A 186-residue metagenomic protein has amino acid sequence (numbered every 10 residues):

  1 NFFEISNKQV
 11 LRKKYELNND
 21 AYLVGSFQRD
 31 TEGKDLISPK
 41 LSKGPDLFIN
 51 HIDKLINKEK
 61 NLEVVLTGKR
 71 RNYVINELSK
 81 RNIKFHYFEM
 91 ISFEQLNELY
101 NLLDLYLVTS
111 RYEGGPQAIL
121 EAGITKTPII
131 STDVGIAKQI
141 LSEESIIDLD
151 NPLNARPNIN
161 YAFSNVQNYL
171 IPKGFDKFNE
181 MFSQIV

Functional and structural regions predicted by a protein language model:
F3-L17: A short helix/loop element that forms part of the nucleotide-sugar donor recognition site in Leloir-type
L17-K43, I49-I52: Conserved donor-binding/catalytic core segment of Leloir-type glycosyltransferases
G68, Y73-E94: Nucleotide-activated donor-binding/catalytic signature segment of Leloir-type glycosyltransferases, i.e., the conserved
E98-L103: Short alpha-helical donor nucleotide-sugar binding micro-motif in glycosyltransferases
R111: Aromatic "clamp/platform" in nucleotide-sugar-dependent glycosyltransferases that forms part of the donor/acceptor
I119, P128-S131: Short hydrophobic beta-strand element within catalytic cores of glycosyltransferases and related nucleotide-activated
E144-L153: Conserved acidic donor-binding segment of nucleotide-sugar-dependent glycosyltransferases
L153-V186: A charged, aromatic-enriched C-terminal amphipathic alpha-helix characteristic of glycosyltransferases across folds
